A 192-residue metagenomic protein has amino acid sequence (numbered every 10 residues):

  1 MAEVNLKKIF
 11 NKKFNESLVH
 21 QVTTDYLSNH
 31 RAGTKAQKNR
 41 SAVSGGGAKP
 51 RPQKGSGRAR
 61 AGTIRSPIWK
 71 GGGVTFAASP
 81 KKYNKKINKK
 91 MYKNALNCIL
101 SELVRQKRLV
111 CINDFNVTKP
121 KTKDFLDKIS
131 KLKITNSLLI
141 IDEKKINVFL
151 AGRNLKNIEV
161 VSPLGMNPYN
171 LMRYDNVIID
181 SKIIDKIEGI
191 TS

Functional and structural regions predicted by a protein language model:
M1-A32, A77-S192: Extended polybasic, low-complexity segments that bind anionic RNA or targeting/receptor surfaces
T34-R40: Short coil/turn segments at secondary-structure boundaries
R40-A77: Glycine/serine-rich anion-binding loops at beta->alpha junctions that coordinate negatively charged ligand groups
